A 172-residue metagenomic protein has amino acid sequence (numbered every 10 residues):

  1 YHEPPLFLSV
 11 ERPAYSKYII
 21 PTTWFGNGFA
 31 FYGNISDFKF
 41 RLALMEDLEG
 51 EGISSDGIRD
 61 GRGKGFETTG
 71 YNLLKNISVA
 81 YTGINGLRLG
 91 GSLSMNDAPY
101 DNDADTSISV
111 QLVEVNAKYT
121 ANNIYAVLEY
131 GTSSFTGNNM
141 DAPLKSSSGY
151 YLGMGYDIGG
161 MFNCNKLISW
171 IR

Functional and structural regions predicted by a protein language model:
Y1-A80, D97: Surface-exposed coil loops of outer-membrane beta-barrel proteins
T82-R172: Detector for outer-membrane/organellar transmembrane beta-barrel domains, recognizing the amphipathic beta-strand
